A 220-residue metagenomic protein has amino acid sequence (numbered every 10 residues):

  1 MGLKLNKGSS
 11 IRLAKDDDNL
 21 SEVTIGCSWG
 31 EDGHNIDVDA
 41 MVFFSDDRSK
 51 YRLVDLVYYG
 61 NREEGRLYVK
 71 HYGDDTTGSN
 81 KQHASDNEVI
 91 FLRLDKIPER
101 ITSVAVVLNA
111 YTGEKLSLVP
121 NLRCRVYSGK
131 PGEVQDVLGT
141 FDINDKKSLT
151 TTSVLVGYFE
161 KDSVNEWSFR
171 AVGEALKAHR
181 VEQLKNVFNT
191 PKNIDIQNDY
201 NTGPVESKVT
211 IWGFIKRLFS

Functional and structural regions predicted by a protein language model:
M1-F219: Intrinsic-disorder/low-complexity signal
